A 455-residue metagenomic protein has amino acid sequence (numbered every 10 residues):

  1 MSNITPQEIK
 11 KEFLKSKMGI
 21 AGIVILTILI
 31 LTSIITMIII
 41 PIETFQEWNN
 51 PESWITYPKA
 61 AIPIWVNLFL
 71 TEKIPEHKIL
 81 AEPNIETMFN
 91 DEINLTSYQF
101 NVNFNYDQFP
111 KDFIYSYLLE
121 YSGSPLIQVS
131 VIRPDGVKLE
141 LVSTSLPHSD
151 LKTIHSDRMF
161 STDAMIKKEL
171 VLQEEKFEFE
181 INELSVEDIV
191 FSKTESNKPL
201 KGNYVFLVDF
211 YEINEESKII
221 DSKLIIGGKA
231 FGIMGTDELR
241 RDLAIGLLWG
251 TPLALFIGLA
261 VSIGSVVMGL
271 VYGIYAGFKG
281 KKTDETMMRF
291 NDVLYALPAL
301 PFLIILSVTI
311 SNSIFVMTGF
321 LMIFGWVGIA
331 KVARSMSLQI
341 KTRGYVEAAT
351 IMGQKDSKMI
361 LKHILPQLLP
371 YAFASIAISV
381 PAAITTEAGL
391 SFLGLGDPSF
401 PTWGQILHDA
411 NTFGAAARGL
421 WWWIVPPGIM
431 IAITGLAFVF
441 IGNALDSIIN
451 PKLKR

Functional and structural regions predicted by a protein language model:
M1-G258, A410-G428, A432-I433, D446-R455: Gly/Trp-centered helix-boundary motif
T236-R455: Alpha-helical transmembrane segments of integral membrane proteins, especially multi-pass inner/plasma-membrane
